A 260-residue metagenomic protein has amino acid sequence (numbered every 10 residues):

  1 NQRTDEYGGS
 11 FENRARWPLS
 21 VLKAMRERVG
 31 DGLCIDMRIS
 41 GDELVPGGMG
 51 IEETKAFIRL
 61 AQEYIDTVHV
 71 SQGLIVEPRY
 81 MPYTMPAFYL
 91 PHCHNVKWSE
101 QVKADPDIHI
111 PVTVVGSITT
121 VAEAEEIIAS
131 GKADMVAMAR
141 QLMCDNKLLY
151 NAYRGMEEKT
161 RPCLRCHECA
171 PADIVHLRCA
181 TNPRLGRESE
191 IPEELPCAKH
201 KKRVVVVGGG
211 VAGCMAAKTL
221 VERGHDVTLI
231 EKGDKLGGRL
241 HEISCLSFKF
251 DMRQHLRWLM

Functional and structural regions predicted by a protein language model:
N1-V207, V211, A216-E222, V227 (+1 more regions): Flavin-dependent oxidoreductase catalytic cores
L240-M260: N-terminal Rossmann-like dinucleotide/flavin-binding domain of flavoprotein oxidoreductases that bind FAD/FMN
